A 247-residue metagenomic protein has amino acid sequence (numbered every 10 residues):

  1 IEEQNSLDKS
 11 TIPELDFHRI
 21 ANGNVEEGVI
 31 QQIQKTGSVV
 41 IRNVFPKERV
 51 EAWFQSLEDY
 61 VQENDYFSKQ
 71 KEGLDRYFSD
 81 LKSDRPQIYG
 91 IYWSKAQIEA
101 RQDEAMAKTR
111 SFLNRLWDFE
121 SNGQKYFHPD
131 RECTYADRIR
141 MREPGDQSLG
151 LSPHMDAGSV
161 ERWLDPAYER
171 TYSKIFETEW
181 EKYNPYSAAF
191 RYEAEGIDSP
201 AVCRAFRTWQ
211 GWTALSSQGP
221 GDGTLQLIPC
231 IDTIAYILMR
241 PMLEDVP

Functional and structural regions predicted by a protein language model:
I1-K35, K69: Fe(II)/2-oxoglutarate
G28, I33-T36, E48-P247: Non-heme Fe(II) oxygenase catalytic core, chiefly the N-lobe of the double-stranded beta-helix
V40-V44: Short amphipathic
